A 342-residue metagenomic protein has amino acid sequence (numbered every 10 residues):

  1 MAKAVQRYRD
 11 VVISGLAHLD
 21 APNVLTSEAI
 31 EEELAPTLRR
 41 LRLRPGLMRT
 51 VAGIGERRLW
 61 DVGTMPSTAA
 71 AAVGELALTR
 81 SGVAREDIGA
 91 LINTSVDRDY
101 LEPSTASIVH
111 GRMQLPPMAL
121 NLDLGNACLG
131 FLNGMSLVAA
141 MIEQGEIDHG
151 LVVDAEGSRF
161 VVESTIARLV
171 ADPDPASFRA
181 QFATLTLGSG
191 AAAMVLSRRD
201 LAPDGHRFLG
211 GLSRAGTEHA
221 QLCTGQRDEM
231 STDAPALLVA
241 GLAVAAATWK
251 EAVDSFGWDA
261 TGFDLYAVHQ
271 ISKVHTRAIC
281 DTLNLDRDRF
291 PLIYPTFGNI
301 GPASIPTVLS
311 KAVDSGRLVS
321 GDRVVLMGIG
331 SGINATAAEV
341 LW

Functional and structural regions predicted by a protein language model:
A2-V62, P173-A243, A247, I329 (+1 more regions): Condensing-enzyme catalytic core mediating Claisen C-C bond formation in acyl metabolism
S14-A17, G125, G150-E156, L196 (+1 more regions): Short beta-strand segments
I30-P36, S104-P116, A139-Q144, T165-P175 (+2 more regions): A glycine- and small-aliphatic-rich helix-loop capping segment at beta-alpha/alpha-beta transitions that lines
G55, D87-I92, M113-L124, D172-R179 (+2 more regions): Glycine/charged-rich beta-loop-alpha catalytic/anionic-binding loops adjacent to active sites
S67, A71-G74, D97-D99, P116 (+4 more regions): Claisen-condensing/thiolase-fold acyl-transfer catalytic domains that form or cleave C-C bonds in fatty acid
E86-T94, T261-H269: Short glycine-rich phosphate-binding loop at a beta-alpha junction
E146-T165, G216-A220: Acyl-CoA/ACP chain-elongation machinery
